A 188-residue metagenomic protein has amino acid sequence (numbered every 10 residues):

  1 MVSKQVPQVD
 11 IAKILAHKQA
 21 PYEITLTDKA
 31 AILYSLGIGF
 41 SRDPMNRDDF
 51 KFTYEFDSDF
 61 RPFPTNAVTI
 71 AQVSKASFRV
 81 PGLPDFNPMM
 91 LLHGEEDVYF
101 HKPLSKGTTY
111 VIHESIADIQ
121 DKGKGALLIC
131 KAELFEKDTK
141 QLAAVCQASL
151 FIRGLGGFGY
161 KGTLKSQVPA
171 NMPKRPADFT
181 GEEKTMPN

Functional and structural regions predicted by a protein language model:
V2-Q19, Q72, L91-E182: HotDog/MaoC-like acyl-thioester-processing domains
V2-T109: Hydrophobic, proline/glycine-rich low-complexity stretches
P187-N188: Acidic/His-leaning functional-site neighborhoods
